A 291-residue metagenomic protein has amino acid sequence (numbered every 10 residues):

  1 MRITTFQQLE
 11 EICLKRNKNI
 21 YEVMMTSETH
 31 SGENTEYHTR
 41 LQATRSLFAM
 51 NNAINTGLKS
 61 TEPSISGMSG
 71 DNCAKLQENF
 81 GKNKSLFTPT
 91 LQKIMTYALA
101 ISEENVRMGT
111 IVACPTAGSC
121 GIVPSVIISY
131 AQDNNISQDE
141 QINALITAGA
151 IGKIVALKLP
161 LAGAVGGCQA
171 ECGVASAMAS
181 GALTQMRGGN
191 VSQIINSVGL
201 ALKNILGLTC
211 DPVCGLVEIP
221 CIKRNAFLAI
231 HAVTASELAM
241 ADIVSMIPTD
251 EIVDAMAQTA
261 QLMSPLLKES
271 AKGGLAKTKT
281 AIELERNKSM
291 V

Functional and structural regions predicted by a protein language model:
M1-G109, D133, D242, T249-V291: Generic N-terminal targeting/processing segments that precede catalytic cores or assembly contacts
Y37-A49, P63, P89, K93-T96 (+11 more regions): Conserved active-site and cofactor/substrate-binding residues in soluble primary-metabolism enzymes
L86, A113-C120, Q132, I136-S137 (+1 more regions): Glycine- and small hydrophobic-enriched segments that form the cores of compact globular domains
T88-N105, E140-L159, N204-P212, L267: Acidic-glycine-rich active-site phosphate/pyrophosphate-binding loop
M108-V126, A170-A175: Conserved phosphate/anionic-ligand binding catalytic regions in large, soluble enzymes, centered on
P124-N135, L183-G188: Alpha-helical support elements that line or immediately flank enzyme active sites and cofactor-binding pockets
L145, I151-A164, Q169-M178: Glycine- and acidic-residue-rich phosphate-binding/metal-coordinating active-site segment common to enzymes that handle
G181, Q185-V291: Functionally critical mobile loop/hinge segments
